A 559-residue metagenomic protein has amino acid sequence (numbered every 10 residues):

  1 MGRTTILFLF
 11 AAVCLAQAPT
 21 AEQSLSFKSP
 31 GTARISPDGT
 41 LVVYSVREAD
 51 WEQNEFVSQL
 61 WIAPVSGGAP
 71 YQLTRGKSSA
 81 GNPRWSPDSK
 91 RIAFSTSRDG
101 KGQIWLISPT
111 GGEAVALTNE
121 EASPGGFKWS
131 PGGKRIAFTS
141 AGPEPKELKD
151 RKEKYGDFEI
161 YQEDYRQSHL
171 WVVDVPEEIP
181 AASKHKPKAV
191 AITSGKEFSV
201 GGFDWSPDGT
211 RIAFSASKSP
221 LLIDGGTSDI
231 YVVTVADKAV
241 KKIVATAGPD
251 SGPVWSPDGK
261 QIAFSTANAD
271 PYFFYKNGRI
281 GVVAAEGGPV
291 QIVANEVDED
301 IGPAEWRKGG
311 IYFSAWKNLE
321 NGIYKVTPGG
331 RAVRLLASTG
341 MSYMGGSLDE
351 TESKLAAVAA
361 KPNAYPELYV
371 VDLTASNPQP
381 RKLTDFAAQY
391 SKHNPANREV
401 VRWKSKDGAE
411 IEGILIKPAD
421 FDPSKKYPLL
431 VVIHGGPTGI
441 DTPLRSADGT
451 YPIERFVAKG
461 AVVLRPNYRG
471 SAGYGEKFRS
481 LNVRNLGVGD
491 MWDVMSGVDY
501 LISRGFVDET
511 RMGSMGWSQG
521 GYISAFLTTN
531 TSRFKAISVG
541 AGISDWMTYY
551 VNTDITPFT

Functional and structural regions predicted by a protein language model:
Q17-K28, P70, K184-T193: A short helix->beta-strand "capping" segment at the edge of beta-propeller domains
E22-S58: Beta-strand-rich domains and repeat architectures in extracellular enzymes and scaffolds, especially beta-propellers
R34, R84, K128, D204 (+3 more regions): Conserved beta-strand position repeated across blades of beta-propeller domains
P37-D38, P87-D88, P131-G132, P207-D208 (+3 more regions): Residue-level detector of Asp-centered blade-edge/turn motifs that repeat once per structural unit in beta-propeller
G39-V42, I92-A93, L117, G133-I136 (+4 more regions): Hydrophobic beta-strand positions that form the internal "hydrophobic ladder" of WD40/Gbeta-like beta-propeller blades
V46-Q59, T74-G81, A93-W105, E113 (+13 more regions): A flexible loop/linker signature enriched in serine peptidases of the S9 family
P64-G68, S108-G112, V175-E178, T234-K238 (+3 more regions): Short loop/turn segments that connect beta-strands within beta-propeller blades
M344-T559: Serine-hydrolase catalytic core recognition
